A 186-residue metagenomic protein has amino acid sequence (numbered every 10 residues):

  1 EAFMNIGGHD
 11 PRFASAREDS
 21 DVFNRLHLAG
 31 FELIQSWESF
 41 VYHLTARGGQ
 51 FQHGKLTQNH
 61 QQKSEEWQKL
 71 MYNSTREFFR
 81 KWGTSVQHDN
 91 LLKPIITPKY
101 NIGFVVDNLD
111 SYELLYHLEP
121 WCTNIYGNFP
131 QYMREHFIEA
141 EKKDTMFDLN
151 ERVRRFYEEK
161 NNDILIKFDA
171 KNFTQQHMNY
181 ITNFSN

Functional and structural regions predicted by a protein language model:
E1, L33, Q52-D163: C-terminal, non-catalytic tails of nucleotide-sugar-dependent glycosyltransferases
E1-G7, R12-T45: A short, conserved alpha-helix in the catalytic core of glycosyltransferases
D10, F129, D169: Residues that line or immediately flank small-molecule/substrate-binding pockets and catalytic motifs
A16, V106-D107, F168-D169: Short His-Asn-centered micro-motif
F23, Q35, Y42-T45, G49-F51 (+3 more regions): Short catalytic/ligand-binding loop motif for oxyanion handling, primarily in non-cytosolic enzymes, centered on
E151-N183: Short, well-ordered secondary-structure micro-motifs within conserved domains or adaptor modules
